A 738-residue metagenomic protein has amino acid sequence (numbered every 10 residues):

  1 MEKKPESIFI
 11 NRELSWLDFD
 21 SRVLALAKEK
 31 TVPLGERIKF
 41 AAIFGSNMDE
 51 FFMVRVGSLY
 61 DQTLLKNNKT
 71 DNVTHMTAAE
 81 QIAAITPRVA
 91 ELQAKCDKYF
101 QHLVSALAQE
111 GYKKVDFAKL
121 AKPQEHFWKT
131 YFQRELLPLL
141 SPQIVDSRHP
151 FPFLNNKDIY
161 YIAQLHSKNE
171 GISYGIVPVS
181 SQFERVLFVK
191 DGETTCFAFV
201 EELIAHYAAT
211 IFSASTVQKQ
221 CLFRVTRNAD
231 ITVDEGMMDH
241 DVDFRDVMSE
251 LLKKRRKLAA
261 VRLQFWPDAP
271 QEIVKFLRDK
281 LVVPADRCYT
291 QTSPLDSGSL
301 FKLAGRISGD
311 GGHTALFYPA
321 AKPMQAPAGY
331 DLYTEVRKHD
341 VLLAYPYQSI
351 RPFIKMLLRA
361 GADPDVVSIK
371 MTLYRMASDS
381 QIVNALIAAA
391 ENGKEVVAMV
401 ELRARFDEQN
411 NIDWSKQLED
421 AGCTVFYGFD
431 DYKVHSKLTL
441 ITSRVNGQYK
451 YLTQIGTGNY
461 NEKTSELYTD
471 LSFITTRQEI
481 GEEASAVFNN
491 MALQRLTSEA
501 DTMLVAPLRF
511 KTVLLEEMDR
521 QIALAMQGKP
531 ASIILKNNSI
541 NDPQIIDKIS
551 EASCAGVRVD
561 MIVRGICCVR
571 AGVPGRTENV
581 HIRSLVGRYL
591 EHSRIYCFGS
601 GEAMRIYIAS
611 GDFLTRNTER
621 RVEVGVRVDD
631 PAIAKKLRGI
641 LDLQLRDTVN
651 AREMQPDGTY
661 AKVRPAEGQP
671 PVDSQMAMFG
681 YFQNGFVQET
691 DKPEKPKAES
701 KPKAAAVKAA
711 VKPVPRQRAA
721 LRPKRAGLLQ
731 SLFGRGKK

Functional and structural regions predicted by a protein language model:
M1-I533, E551, A555, C567-K738: N-terminal localization/anchoring segments of enzymes in phospholipid and broader phosphate metabolism
R558-I562: Hydrophobic alpha/beta core scaffold segments
